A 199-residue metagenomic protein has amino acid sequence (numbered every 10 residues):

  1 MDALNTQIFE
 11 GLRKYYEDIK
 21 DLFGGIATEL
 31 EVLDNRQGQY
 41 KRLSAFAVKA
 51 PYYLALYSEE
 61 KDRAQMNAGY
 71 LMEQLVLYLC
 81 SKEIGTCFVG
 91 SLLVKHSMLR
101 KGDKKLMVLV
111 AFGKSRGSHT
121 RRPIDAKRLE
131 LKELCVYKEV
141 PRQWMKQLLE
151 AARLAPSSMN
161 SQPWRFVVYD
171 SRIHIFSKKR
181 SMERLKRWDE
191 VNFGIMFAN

Functional and structural regions predicted by a protein language model:
M1-N199: Acidic, surface-exposed loops and disordered segments
